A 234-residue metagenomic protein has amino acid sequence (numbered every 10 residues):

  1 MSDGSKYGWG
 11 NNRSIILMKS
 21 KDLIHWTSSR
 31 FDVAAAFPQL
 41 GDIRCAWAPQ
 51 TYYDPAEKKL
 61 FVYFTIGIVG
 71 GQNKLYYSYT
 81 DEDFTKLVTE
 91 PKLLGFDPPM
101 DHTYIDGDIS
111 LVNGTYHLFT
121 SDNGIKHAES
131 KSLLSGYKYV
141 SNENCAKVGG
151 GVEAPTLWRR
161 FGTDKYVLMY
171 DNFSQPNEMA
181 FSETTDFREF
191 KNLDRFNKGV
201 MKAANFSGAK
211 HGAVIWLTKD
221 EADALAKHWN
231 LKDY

Functional and structural regions predicted by a protein language model:
M1-Y234: Carbohydrate-active catalytic/glycan-binding domains of CAZyme proteins, especially the secreted or lumenal ectodomains
